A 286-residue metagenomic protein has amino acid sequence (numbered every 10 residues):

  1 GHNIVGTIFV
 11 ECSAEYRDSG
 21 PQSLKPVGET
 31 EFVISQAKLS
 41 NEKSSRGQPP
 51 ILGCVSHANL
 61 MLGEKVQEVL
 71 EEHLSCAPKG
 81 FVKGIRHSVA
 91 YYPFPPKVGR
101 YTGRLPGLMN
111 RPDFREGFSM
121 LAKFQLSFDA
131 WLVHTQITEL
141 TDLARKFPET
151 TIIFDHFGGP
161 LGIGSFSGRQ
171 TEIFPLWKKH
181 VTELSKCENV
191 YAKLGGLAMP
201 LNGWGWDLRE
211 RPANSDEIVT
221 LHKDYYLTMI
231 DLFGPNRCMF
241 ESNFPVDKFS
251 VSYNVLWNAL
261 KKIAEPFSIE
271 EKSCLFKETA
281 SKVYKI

Functional and structural regions predicted by a protein language model:
G1, V5-G6, D224-M239, V246-I286: Mid-to-C-terminal alpha-helical segments outside catalytic/metal-binding sites
G1-R17, S23-P26, C76-P106, T150-T151 (+4 more regions): Active-site gating loops and adjacent loop-to-helix segments of metal-dependent hydrolytic enzymes
V5, P49-G53, V82-K83, V190 (+1 more regions): Residue-level recognition of the N-termini of beta-strands and the immediately preceding loop/turn
T7, V33, C54, I85 (+7 more regions): Conserved, mostly hydrophobic/aromatic
F9, F32, H57, F128-W131 (+5 more regions): Tryptophan-centric aromatic hotspots in well-structured domains and transmembrane helices
C12-Y16, N59-L62, A90-Y92, T135-Q136 (+5 more regions): Short, solvent-exposed loop/turn segments at secondary-structure junctions
G20-Q136, D142-R145, G158, S167-I173 (+1 more regions): Active-site gating/metal-coordination segments in enzymes
G103-M239, S250, S268: Catalytic pocket-lining loop regions of alpha/beta-barrel enzymes, especially the amidohydrolase/enolase/GH5 lineages
